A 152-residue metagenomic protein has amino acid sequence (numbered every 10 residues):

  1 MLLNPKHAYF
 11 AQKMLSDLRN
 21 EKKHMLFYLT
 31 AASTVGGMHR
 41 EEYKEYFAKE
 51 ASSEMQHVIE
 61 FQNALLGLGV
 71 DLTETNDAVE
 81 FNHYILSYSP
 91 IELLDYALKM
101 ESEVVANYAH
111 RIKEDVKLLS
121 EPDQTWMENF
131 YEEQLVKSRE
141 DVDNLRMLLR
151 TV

Functional and structural regions predicted by a protein language model:
M1, E45, V79-Y84: Short, charged, low-hydrophobicity "junction" segments
M1-D17: Disorder-to-helix initiation segments
M1-P5, F27, D77: Short alpha-helical hairpin
N4-P5, G37, A48-K49, E121-P122: Short, contiguous strand/loop micro-motifs
F10, Y43-F47, M127, Y131: DHp/HisKA histidine-phosphotransfer helix
K13-N20, H24-A31, V35, N63-A64 (+1 more regions): Acidic/histidine-rich alpha-helical segments that form the ligand environment of transition-metal centers
H39-N76, D141-L148: Conserved alpha-helical segments that form or flank metal/cofactor-binding pockets of metalloenzymes
Q56, M127-V152: Short, contiguous alpha-helical
